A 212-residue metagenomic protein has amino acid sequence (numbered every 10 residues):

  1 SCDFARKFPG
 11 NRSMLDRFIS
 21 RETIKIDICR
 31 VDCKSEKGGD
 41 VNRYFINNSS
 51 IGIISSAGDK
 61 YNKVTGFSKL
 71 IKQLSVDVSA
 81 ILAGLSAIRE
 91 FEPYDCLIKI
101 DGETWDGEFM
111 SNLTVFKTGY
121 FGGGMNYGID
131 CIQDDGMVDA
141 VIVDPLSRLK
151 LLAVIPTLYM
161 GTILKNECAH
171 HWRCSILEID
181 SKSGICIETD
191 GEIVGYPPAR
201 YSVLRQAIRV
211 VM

Functional and structural regions predicted by a protein language model:
S1-F109: Catalytic core of DAGKc-family lipid kinases
S1-K7, L113, V141, L151: Hydrophobic alpha-helical segments that either span membranes
C29-D32, V115, V143, V211-M212: Short beta-strand-to-turn element immediately C-terminal to the catalytic PLP-Schiff-base lysine in fold type I
S50, T114-G128, I193: Glycine-rich phosphate/pyrophosphate-binding beta-alpha loops
I53, W105, G119-F121, S147: Short, catalytically relevant binding-site loops at active-site mouths
S55-A57, V115-F121, L204-I208: Short, surface-exposed linear segments at secondary-structure transitions and domain or protein termini
S56-N62, G124-Y127, A153: A short secondary-structure junction signal
I100-G107, N126, I132-M212: ATP/nucleoside-binding phosphotransfer catalytic cores, i.e., glycine-rich phosphate-binding loops
